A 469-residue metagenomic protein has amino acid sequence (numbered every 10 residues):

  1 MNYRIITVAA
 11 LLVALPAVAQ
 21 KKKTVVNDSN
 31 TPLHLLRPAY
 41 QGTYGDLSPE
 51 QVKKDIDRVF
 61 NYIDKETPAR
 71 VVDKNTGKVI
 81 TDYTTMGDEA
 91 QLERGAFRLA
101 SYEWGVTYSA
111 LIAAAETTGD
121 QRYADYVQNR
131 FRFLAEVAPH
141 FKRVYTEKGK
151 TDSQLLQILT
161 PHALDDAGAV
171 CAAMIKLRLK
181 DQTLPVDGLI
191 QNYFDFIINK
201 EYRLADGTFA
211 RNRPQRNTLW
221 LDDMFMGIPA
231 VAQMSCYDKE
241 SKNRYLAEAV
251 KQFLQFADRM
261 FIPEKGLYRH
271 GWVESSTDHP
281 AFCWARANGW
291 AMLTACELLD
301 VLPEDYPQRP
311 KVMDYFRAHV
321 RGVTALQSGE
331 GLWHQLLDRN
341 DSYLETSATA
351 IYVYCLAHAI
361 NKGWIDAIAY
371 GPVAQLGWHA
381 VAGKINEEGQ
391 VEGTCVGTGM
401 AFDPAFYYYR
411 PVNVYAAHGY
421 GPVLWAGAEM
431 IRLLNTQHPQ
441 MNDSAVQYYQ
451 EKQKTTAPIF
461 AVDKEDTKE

Functional and structural regions predicted by a protein language model:
M1-K22, T467-E469: Bacterial Sec-dependent N-terminal signal peptides
K21-E103, T117, R122-A124, N129 (+6 more regions): CBM-like carbohydrate-recognition segments
A124-Q128, A135-W272, E388: Extended ligand-binding groove/face enriched in aromatic
T218-Q335, S342-V353, I365-G399, D403 (+2 more regions): Extended ligand-binding clefts on enzyme/binding-domain cores
